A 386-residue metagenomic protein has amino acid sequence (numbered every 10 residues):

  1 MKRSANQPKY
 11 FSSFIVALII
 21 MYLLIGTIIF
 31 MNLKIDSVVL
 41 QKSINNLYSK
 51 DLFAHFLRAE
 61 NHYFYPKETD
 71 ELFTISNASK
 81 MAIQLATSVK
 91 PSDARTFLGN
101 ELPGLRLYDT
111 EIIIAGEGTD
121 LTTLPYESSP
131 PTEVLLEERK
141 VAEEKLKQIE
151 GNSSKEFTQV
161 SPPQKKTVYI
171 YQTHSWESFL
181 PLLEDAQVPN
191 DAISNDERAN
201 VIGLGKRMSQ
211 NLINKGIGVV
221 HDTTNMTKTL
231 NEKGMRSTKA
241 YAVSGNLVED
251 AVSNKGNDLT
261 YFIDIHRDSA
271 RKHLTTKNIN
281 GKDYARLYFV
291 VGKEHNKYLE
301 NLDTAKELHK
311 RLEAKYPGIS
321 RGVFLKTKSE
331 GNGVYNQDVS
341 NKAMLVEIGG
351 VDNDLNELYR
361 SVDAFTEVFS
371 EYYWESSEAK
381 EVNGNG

Functional and structural regions predicted by a protein language model:
M1-S92: N-terminal membrane-targeting segments
A78-T173, E177-Q187: Non-catalytic propeptide/linker segments at domain boundaries
Q172, M208, L212, G216 (+7 more regions): Sec/Tat-exported extracytoplasmic proteins
P189-V201, M208, L230-K239, V291-L299 (+1 more regions): Second-shell loop/turn segments in exported
R198-L274: Catalytic-core regions of hydrolytic enzymes
G203-K206, L299-I319, N356-K380: Long, well-ordered alpha-helical scaffolding segments within enzyme catalytic domains, especially pronounced
S237, G245-D264, S269-E347: Catalytic cores of processing enzymes, dominated by hydrolases/peptidases, characterized by acidic/His-rich
V323-G384: Active-site-adjacent mobile loop/cap segments within catalytic or ligand-binding domains
